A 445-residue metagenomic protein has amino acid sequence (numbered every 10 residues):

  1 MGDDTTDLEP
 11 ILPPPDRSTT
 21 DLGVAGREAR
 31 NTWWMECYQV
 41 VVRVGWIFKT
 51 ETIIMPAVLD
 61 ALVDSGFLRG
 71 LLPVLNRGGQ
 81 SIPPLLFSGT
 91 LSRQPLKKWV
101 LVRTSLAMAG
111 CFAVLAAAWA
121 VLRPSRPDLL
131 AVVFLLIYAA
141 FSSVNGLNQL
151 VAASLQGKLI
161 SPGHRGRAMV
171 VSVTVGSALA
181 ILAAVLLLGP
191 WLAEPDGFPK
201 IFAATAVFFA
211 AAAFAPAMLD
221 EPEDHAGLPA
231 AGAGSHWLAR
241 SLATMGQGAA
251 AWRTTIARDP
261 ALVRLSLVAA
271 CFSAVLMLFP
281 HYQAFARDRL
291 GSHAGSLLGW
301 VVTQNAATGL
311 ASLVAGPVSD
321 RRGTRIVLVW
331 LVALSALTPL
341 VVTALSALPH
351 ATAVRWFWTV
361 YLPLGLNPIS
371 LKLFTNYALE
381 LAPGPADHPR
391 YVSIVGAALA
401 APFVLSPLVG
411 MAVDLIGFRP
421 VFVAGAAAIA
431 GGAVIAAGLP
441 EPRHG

Functional and structural regions predicted by a protein language model:
D7-I82, A113, A261-V301: Helix-loop boundary and gating motifs at the non-cytosolic
P13-A29, E223-L267: Juxtamembrane intracellular "pre-TM" segments in multi-pass secondary transporters
W34-I53, L68, L72-S88, T104-M108 (+4 more regions): Substrate-agnostic recognition of the 12-TM MFS/MFS-like secondary transporter fold
S92-A109, R321-L334: Cytoplasmic membrane-interface "Motif A"-like loop-to-helix N-cap segments of 12-TM Major Facilitator Superfamily
K97-W99, P127, G189-V207, V413-I429: A membrane-interface helix-boundary motif in multi-pass transporters
L106-P127, A333-H350: C-terminal ends and interior cores of transmembrane alpha-helices in multi-pass membrane transporters/permeases
A213-A233, A437-G445: Helix-loop junctions on the cytosolic side of multi-pass membrane transporters, especially the intracellular loop
R325-L371: C-terminal transmembrane helical hairpin of 12-TM major facilitator-type secondary transporters
